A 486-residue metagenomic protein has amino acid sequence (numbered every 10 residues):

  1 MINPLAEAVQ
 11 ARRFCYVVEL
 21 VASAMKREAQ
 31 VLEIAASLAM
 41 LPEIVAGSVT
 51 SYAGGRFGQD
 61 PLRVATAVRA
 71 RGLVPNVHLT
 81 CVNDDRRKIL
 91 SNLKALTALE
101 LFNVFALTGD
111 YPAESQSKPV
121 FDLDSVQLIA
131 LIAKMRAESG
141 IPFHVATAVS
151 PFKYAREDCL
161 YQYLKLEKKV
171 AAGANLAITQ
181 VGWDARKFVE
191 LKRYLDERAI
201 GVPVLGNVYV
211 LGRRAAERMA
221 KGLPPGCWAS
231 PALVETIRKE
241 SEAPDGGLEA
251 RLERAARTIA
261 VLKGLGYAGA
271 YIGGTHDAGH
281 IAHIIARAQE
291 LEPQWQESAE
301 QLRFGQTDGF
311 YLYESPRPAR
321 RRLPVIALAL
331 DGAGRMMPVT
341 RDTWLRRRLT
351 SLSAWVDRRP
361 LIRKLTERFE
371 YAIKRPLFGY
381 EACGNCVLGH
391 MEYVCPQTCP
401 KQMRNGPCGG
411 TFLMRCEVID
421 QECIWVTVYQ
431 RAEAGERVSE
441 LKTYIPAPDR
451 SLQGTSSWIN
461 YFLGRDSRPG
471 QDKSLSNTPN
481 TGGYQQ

Functional and structural regions predicted by a protein language model:
N3, E28-L41, G55-L73: Glycine-rich, positively charged N-terminal anion/phosphate-binding segment
P4-Q10, R27, E33, G109 (+6 more regions): Active-site pocket-lining/capping segments in soluble small-molecule metabolic enzymes
Y16-A22, V45-V49, P75-L79, V104-A106 (+5 more regions): Hydrophobic faces of well-ordered beta-strands that scaffold small-molecule active sites in alpha/beta enzyme cores
A22, K26, L41-L62, G109-V120 (+3 more regions): Glycine-rich, proline-tolerant flexible connector loops at the mouths of alpha/beta enzymes
L41-P42, L99, A172, L265: Structural motif
C81-A98: Glycine-rich anion/phosphate-binding loops
R156-A172: Active-site glycine-rich loop that binds ribose-phosphate moieties when present
L312-N480: Ferredoxin-type iron-sulfur electron-transfer modules and their immediate structural context
